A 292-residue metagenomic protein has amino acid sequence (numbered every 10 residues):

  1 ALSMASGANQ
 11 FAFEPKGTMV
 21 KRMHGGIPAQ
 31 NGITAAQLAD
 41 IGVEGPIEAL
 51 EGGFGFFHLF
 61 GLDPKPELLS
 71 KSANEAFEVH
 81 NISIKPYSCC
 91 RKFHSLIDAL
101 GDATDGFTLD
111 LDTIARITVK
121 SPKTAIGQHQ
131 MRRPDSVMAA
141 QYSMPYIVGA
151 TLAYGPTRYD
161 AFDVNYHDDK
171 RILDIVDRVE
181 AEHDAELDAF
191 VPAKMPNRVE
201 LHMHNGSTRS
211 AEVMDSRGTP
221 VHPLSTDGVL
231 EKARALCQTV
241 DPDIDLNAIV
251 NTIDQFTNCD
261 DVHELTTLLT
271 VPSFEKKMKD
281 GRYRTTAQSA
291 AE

Functional and structural regions predicted by a protein language model:
A1-N9: Long, well-ordered core segments of solenoidal/helical folds
A12-I33, Q37-E292: Terminal-appendage/accessory-domain detector
